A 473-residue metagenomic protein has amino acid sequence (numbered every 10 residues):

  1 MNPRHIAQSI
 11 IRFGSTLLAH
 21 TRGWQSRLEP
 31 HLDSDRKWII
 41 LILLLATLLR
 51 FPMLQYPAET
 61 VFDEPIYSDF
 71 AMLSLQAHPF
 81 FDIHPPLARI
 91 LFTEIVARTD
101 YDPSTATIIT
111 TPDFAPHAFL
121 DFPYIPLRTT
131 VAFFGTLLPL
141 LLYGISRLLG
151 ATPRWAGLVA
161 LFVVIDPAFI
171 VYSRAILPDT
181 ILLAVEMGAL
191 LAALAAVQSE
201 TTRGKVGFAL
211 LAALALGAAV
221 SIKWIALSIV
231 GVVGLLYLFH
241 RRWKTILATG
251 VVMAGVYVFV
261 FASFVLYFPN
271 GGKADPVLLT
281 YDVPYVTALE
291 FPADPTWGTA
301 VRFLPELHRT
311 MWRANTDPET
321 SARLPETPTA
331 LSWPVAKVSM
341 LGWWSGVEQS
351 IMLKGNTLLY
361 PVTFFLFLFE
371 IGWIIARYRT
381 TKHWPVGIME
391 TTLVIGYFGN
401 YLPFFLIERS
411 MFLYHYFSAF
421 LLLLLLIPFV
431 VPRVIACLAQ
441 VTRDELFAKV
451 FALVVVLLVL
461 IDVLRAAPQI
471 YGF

Functional and structural regions predicted by a protein language model:
M1-L49, R147-L148, G157-L158, A248-G255 (+2 more regions): Start-transfer (signal-anchor) and selected internal transmembrane alpha helices of multi-pass inner/ER membrane
H20, W24, A192-E200, I229-G255 (+3 more regions): Perimembrane helix-loop-helix junctions
R36-K37, P103-F114, A118, L137-I165 (+2 more regions): Transmembrane-helix signature of polytopic, membrane-embedded enzymes that assemble or transfer cell-envelope glycans
I40, L44, H117, D121 (+3 more regions): Transmembrane-helix motifs of polytopic, lipid-linked glycan transferases
A46, A156-V164, V171, L191 (+3 more regions): Short helix- or helix-capping micro-motifs that position conserved polar/aromatic residues at function-defining sites
Y56-I90, A97, Y257-S332: Aromatic-rich transmembrane-lumenal/periplasmic boundary elements in polytopic membrane proteins
V61-F62, A168-L182, I222-I225: Short acidic/glycine- and proline-prone juxtamembrane loop motifs at membrane-interface regions of multi-pass membrane
L149-G150, A189-A209, A219, Y237-L238: Membrane-interface transmembrane helices that cradle and orient dolichyl/undecaprenyl
